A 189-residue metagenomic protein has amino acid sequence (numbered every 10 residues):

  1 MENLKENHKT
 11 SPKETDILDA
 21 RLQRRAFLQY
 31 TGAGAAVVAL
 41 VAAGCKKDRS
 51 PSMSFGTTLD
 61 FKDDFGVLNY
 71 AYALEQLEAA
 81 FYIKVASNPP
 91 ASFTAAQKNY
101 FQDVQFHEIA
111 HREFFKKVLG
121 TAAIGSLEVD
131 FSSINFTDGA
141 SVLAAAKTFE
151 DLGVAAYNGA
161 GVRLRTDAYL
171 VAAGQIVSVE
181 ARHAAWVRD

Functional and structural regions predicted by a protein language model:
E2-L18, Q29-A33, K46-D189: All-alpha RGS (Regulator of G-protein Signaling) helical domain and cognate RGS-like helical scaffolds
Q23-V38: N-terminal export leaders
A42-G44: C-terminal motif of bacterial Sec signal peptides marking the signal peptidase cleavage site
